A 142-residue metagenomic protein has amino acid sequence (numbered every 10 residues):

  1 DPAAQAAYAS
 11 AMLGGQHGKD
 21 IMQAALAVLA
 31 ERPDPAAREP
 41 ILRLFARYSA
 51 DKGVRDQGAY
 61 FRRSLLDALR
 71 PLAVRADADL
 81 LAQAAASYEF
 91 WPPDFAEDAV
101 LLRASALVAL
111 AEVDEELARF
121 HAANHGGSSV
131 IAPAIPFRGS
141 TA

Functional and structural regions predicted by a protein language model:
D1, K19-P35, V54-V74, P93-E115 (+1 more regions): Structural detector for internal amphipathic alpha-helices that build alpha-solenoid repeat scaffolds
D1-G14, D34-K52, V74-P92, V113-G126 (+1 more regions): Amphipathic alpha-helical scaffolding segments comprising HEAT/armadillo-like alpha-solenoid repeats
